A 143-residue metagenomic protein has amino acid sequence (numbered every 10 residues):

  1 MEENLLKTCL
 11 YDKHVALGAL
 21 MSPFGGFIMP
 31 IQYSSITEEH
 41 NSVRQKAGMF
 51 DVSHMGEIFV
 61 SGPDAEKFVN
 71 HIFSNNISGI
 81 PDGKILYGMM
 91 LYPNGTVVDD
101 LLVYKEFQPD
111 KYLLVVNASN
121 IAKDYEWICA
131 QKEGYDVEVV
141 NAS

Functional and structural regions predicted by a protein language model:
M1-S143: Basic, glycine/lysine-rich polyanion-binding surfaces/domains
